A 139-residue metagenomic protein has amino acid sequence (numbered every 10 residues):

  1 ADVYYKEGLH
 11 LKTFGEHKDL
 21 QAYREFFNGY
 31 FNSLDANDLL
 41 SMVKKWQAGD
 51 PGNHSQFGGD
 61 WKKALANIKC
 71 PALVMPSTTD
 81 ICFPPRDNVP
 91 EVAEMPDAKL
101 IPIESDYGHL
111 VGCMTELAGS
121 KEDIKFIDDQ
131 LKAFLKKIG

Functional and structural regions predicted by a protein language model:
A1-C70: Alpha/beta-hydrolase
N28-N32, S77-D80, S120: Generic alpha-helical structural element
L34, D38, F83-R86, F126: Generic recognition of stable, solvent-exposed alpha-helical segments in well-folded globular domains
V43, A72, P76-T79, P102-S105: Active-site proximal loops enriched in glycine and acidic residues that flank catalytic Cys/His/Asp and coordinate
G49-D50, I81-P84, G108-V111: Flexible loop/turn segments at secondary-structure boundaries
H54-W61, C70-P71, S77, I81-E94: Short alpha-helix in the alpha/beta-hydrolase fold that links the catalytic acid
V89-G139: Catalytic active-site module of serine/aspartate enzymes centered on a nucleophile-bearing elbow/loop
